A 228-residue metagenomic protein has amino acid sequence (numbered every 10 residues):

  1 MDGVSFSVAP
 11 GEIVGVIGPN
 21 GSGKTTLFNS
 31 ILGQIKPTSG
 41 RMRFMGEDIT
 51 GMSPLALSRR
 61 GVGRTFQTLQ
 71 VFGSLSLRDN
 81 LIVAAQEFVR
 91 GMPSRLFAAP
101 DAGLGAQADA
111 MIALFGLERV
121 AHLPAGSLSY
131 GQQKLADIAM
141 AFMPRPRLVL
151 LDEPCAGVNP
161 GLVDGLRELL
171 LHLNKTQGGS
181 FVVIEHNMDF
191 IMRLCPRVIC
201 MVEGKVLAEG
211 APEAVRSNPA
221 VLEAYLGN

Functional and structural regions predicted by a protein language model:
I17-P19: The feature captures the beta-strand-to-loop junction immediately N-terminal to the Walker
L32: Helix-to-loop junction immediately C-terminal to a conserved catalytic motif
G40-E47, R60: Conserved ABC transporter NBD signature motif
T50-G51, M111-S129: Conserved ABC nucleotide-binding domain
V89, S94-V120, G161, E168-L171: Conserved ABC ATPase "signature" region
R145: Conserved catalytic motifs of ABC-family nucleotide-binding domains
V149-E153: Catalytic Walker B motif of ABC-type/P-loop ATPase nucleotide-binding domains
